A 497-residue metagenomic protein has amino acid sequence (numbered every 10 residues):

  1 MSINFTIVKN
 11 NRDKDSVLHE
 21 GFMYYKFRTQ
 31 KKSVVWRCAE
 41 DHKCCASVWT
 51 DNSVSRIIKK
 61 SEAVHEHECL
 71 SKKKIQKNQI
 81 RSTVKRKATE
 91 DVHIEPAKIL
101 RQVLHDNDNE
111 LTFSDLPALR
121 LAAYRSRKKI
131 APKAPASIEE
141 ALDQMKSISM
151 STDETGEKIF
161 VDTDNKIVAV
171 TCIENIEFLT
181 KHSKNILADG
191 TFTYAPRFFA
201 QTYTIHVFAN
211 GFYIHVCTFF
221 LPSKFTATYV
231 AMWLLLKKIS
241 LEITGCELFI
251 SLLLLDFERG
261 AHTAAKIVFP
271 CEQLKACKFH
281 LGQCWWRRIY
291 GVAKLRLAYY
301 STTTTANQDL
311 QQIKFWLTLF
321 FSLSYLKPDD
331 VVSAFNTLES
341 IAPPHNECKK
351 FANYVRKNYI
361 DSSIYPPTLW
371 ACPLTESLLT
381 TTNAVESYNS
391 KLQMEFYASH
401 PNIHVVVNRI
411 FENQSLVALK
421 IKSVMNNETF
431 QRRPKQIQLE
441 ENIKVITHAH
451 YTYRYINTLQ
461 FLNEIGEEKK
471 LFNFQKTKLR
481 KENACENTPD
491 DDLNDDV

Functional and structural regions predicted by a protein language model:
S2-G21, Y25-K146, C217, T228-Y229 (+3 more regions): DNA- and nucleic-acid-binding/regulatory domain cores of transcription factors and nucleic-acid enzymes
R12, F22-Y24, D41-K43, S53-S55 (+9 more regions): Conserved beta-strand elements of beta-rich interaction domains across eukaryotes, especially beta-propellers
D13-D15, E20, K32-V34, C44-A46 (+9 more regions): Core residues of folded domains in eukaryotic genome-function proteins
G21-Y25, K32-V35, C44, T155-G156 (+6 more regions): Eukaryotic intrinsically disordered and solvent-exposed regulatory patches
S47-W49, V54-I57, C172, L179-A188 (+1 more regions): Electropositive, glycine- and tryptophan-enriched low-complexity nucleic-acid-binding patches
I75-S82, V207-V216, T244, I313 (+1 more regions): Surface-exposed beta-strand-to-loop junctions that form interaction patches on eukaryotic regulatory domains
A88, K98, V103, N107-D108 (+2 more regions): Extended amphipathic alpha-helical interaction segments
P132-T202, S240: Structured nucleic-acid-interacting core domains from mobile-element enzymes and related host factors, especially RNase
